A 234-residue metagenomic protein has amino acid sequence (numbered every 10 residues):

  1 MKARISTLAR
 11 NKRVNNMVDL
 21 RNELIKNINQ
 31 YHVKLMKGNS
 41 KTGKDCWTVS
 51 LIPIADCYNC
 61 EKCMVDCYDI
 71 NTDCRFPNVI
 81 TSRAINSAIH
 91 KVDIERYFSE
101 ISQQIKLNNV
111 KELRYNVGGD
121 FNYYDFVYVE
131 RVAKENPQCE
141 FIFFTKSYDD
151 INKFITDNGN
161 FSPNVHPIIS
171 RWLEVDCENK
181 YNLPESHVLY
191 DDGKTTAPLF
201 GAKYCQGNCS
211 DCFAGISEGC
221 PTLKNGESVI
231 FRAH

Functional and structural regions predicted by a protein language model:
M1-H234: Class I S-adenosyl-L-methionine
